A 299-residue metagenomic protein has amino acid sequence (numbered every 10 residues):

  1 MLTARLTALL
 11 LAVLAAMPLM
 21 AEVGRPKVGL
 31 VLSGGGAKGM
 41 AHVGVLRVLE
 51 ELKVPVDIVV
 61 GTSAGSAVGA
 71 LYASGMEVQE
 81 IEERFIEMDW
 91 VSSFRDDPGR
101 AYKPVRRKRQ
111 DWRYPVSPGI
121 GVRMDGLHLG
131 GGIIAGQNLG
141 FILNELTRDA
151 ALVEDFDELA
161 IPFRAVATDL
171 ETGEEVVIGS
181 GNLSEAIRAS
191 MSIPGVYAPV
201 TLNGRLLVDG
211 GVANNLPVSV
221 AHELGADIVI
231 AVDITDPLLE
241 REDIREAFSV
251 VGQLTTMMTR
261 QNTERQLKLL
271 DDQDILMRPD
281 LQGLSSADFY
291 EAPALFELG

Functional and structural regions predicted by a protein language model:
L2, A21-T62, A70-L298: Patatin-like phospholipase
R5-P18: Bacterial N-terminal signal peptides
